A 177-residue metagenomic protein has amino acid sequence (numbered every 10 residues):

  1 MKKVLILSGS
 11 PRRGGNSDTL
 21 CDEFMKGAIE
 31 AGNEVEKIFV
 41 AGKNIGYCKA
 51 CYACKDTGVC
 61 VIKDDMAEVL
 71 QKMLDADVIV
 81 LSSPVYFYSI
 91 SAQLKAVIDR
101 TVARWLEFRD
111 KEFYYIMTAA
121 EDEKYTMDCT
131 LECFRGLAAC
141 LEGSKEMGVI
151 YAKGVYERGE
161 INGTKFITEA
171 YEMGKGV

Functional and structural regions predicted by a protein language model:
M1-S82, Y88-R104, G159-V177: N-terminal beta1-alpha1-beta2 submodule of the flavodoxin-like/Rossmannoid cofactor-binding fold
F39, I150-Y151: Residue-level recognition of beta-strand->loop/alpha-helix junctions
C51, V149-I150: Generic beta-strand hydrophobic packing signal
S83, K153: Short secondary-structure boundary segments
V85-F87, A120-E121: Short glycine-rich anion-binding loops that position phosphate/pyrophosphate groups of nucleotides and phosphorylated
A92-Q93, W105-G148: Short, glycine-/small-residue-rich phosphate/pyrophosphate-handling segment
T118, G154-E160: A short acidic, helix-capping loop that chelates divalent metal ions and anchors anionic groups
